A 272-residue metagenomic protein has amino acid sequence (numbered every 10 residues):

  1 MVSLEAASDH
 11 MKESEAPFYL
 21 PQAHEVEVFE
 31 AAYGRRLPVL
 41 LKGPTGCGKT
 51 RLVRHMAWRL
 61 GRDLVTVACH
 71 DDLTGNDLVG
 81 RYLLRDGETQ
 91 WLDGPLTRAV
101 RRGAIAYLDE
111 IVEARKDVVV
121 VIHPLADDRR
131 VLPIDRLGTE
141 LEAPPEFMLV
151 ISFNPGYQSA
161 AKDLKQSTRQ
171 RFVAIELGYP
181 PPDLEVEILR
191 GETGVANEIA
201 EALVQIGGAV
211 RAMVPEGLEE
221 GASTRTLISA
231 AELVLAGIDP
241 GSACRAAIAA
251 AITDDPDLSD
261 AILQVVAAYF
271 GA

Functional and structural regions predicted by a protein language model:
M1-E201, Q205, A268-A272: AAA+ P-loop NTPase catalytic core and its hallmark functional loops
A16, P240-A272: C-terminal engagement/docking regions of AAA+ P-loop ATPases
T74, A236, D254-D255: Intrinsic-disorder/low-complexity, polar/charged segments
V186, T193-A251: Conserved AAA+ ATPase small/helical "lid" subdomain
